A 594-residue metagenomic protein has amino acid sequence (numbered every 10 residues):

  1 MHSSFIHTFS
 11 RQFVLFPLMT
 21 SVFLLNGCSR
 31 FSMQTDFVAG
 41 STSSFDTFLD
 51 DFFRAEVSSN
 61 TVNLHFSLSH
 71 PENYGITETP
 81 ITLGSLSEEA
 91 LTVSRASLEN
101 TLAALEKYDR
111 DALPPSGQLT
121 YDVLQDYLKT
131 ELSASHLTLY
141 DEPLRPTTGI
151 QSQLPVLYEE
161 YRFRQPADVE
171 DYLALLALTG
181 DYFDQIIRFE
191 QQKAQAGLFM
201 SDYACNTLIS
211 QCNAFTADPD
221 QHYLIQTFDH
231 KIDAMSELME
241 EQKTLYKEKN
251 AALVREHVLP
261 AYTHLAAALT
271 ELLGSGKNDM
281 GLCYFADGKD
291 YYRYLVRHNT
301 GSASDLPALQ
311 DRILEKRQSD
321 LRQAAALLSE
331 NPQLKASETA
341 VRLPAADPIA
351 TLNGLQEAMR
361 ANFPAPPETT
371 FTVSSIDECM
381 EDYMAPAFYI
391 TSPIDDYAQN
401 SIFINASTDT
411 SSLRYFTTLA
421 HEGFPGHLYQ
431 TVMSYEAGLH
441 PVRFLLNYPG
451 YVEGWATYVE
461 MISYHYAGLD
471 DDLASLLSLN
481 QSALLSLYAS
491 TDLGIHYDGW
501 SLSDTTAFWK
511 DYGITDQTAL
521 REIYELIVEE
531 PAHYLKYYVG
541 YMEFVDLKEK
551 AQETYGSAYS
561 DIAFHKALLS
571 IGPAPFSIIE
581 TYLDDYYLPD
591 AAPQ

Functional and structural regions predicted by a protein language model:
M1, S29: Metal-dependent phosphohydrolase cores
H2-V14: Bacterial N-terminal signal peptides that target proteins for export
F16-T20: Sec-dependent N-terminal signal peptides
L24-G27: C-terminal motif of bacterial Sec signal peptides marking the signal peptidase cleavage site
R30-Q594: N-terminal maturation segment of proteins
